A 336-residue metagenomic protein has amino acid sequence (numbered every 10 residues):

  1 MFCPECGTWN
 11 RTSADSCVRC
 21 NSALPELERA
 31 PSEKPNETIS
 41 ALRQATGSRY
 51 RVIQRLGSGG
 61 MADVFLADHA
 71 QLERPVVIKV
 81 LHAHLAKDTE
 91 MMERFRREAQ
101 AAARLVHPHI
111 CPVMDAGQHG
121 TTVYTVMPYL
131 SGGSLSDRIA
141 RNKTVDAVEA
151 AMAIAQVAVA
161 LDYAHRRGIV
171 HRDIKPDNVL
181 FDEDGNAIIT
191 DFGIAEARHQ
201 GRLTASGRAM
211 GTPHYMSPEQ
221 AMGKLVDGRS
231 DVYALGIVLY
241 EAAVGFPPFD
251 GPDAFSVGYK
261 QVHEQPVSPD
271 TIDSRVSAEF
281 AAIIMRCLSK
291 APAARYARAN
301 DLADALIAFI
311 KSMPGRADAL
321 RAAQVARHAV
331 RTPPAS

Functional and structural regions predicted by a protein language model:
P25-T38, A293, A297-S336: Juxtacatalytic C-terminal regulatory tail of Ser/Thr protein kinases
I53-G59, V64: Protein kinase glycine-rich loop
D68, L161, L180, T212-D318: C-terminal lobe helix-coil module of Hanks-type protein kinase domains
H82-R104: AlphaC helix of the eukaryotic protein kinase fold
A116: Activation-segment/catalytic-loop signature of the eukaryotic protein kinase fold
G120-S134, R138: Conserved short submotifs of the Hanks-type protein kinase catalytic core that shape the nucleotide-binding pocket
A153-I154: Activation segment signature within eukaryotic-like protein kinase domains
V159-I169: Protein kinase catalytic-loop region centered on the HRD/HxD motif
